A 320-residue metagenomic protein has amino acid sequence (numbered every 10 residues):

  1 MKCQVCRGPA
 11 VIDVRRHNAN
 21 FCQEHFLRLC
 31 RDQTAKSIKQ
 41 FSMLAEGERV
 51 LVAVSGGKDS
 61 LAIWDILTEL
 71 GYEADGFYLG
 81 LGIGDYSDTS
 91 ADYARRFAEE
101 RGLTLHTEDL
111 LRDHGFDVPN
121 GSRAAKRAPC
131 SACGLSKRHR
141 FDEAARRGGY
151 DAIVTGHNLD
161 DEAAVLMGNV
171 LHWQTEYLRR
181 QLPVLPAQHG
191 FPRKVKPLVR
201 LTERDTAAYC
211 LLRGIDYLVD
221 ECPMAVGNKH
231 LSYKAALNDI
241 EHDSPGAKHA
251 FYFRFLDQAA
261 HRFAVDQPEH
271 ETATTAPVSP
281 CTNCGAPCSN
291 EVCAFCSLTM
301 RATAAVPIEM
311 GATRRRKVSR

Functional and structural regions predicted by a protein language model:
M1-R28, Q33-V50, D75, L178-R320: ATP/NTP-dependent adenylation/nucleotidyl-transfer catalytic domains that generate, transfer, or process NMP-activated
K2-R180, V184-F191, R200-R213, C293: ATP-dependent adenylation/nucleotidyltransferase module used to activate substrates
